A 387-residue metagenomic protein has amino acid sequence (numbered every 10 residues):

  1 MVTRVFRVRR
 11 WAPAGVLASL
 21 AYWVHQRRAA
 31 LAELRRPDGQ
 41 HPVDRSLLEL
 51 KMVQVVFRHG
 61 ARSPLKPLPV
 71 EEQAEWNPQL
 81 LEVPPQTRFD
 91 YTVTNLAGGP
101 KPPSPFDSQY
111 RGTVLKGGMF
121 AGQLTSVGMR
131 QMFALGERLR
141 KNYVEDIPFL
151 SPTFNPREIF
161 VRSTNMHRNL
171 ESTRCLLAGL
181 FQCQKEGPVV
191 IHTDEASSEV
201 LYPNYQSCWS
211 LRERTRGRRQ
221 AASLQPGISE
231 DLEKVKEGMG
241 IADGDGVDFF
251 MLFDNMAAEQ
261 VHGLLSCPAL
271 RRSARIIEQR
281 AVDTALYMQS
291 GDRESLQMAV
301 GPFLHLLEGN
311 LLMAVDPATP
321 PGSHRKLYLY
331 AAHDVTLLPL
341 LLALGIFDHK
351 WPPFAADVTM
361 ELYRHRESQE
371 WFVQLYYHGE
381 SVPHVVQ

Functional and structural regions predicted by a protein language model:
V2-F160, T164-Q387: Signature for phosphate-centric chemistry
